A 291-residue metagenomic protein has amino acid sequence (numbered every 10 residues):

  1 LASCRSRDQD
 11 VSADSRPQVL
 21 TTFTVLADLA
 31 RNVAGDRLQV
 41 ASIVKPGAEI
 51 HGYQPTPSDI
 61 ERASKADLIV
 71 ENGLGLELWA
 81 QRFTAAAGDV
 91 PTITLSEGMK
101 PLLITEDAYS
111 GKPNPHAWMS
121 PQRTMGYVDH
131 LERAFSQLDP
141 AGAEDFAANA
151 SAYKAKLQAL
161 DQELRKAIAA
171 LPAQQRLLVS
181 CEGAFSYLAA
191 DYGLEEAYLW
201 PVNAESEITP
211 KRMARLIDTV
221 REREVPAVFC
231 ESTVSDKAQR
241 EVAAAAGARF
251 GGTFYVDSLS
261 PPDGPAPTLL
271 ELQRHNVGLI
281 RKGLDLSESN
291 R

Functional and structural regions predicted by a protein language model:
C4-R291: Extracytoplasmic metal-acquisition and chelation regions
